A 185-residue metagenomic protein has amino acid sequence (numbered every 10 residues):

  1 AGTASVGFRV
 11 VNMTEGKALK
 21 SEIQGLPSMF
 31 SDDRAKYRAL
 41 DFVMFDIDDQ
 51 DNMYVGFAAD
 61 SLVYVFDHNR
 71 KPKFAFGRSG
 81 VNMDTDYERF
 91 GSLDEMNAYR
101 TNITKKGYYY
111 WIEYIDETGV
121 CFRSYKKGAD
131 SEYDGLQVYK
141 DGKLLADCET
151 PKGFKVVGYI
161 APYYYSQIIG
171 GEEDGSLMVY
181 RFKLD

Functional and structural regions predicted by a protein language model:
A1-D185: Eukaryotic scaffold repeat domains enriched in small/polar residues
